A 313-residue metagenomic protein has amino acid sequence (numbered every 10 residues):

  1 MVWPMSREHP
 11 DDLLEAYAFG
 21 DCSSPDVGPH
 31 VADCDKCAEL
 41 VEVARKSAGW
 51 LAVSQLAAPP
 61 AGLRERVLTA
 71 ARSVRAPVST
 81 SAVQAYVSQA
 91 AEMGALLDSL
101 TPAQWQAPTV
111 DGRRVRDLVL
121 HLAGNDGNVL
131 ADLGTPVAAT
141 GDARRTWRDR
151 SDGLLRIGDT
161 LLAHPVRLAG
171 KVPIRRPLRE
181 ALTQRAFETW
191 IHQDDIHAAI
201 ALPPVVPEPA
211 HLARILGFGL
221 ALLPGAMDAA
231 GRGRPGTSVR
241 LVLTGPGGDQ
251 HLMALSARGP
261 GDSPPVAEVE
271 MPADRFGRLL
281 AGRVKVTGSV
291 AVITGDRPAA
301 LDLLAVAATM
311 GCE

Functional and structural regions predicted by a protein language model:
M1-S23: Short, charge-enriched, intrinsically disordered boundary segments that mark the beginning of a structured element
M1-S6, A52-D98: Positively biased amphipathic helices and basic secretion/translocation or surface-docking motifs that either flank
P4-R7, S24, D262-E313: C-terminal interaction segments
G20-R45: N-terminal amphipathic alpha-helical interaction or autoinhibitory segments
S24, E39, A103-A138, A169-P224: Short, contiguous alpha-helical
L56, A61-S81, N125-R156: Short, helix-capping/interhelical loops that line the mouth of catalytic, cofactor-, or ligand-binding pockets
A76-P136, V242-G248, A254-S256, L280-A281: Conserved small-residue-rich
A210-M253: A glycine-rich beta-turn/hairpin centered on an aromatic-Pro dipeptide
